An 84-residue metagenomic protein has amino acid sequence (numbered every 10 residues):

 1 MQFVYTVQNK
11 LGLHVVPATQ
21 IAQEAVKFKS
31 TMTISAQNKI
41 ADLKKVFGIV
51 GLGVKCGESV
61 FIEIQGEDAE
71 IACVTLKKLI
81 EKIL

Functional and structural regions predicted by a protein language model:
M1-Q2, L84: Absolute protein N-terminus
T6-F47, G51-C56, I64: Compact, glycine-rich, soluble single-domain proteins
G51-L84: C-terminal structural segments of small proteins and small subunits
